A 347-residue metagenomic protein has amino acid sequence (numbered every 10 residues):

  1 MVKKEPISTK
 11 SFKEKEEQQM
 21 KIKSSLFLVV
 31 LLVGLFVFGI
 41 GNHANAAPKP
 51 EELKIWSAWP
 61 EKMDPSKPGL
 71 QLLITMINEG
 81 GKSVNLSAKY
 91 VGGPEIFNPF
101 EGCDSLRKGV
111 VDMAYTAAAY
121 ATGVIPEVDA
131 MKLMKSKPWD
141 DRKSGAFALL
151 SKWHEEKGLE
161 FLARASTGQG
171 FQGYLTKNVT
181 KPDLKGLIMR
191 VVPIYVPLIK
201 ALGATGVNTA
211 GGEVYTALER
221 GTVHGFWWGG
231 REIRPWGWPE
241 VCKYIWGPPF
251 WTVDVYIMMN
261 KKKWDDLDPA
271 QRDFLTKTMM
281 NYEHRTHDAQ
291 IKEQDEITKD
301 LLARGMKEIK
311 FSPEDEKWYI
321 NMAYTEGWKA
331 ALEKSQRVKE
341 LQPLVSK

Functional and structural regions predicted by a protein language model:
M1-Q19, N45: Short, Lys/Arg-enriched N-terminal segments with co-localized hydrophobic residues within the first ~10-30 amino acids
K3, K21-K23, K54: A general lysine-centric signal
T9-F12, S25-L26, K347: Compositionally biased regions
E16, N45-K137, H154-K347: N-terminal secretory/targeting leader peptides
Q18-V30: Bacterial N-terminal signal peptides that target proteins for export
L28-G39: Bacterial N-terminal signal peptides
K137-S151: A gly/proline- and charged-residue-enriched helix-loop-helix capping module
